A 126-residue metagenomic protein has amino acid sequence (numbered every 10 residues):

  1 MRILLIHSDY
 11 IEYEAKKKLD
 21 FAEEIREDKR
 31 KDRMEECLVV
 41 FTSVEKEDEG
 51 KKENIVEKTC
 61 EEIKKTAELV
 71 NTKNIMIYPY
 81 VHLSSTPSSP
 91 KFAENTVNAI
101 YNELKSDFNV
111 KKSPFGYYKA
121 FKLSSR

Functional and structural regions predicted by a protein language model:
R2-Y10, E14-L19, L123-R126: Charge-rich interaction surfaces and accessory domains that mediate macromolecular binding and assembly
Y10, V81-L83, P114-K119: Active-site-proximal loop/turn and secondary-structure-junction residues that shape catalytic pockets, frequently
I11-L69: Conserved mixed alpha/beta catalytic, RNA-binding, or beta-rich assembly cores of soluble enzyme, regulatory
D48-K52, S84-S89: A generic structural signal for short coil/turn motifs at secondary-structure boundaries
E61, K65, F92-N102: Alpha-helical scaffolding segments of alpha/beta enzyme cores, especially the outer helices of TIM-barrel or partial
N71-P87: Short glycine-rich, basic-tinged beta-strand/loop micro-motifs
S85-E94, S124-R126: Short glycine/threonine-rich loop-to-helix capping motif typified by GTGT followed within a few residues by an Asp-Pro
V97-R126: Divalent-metal-activated hydrolytic enzyme cores
